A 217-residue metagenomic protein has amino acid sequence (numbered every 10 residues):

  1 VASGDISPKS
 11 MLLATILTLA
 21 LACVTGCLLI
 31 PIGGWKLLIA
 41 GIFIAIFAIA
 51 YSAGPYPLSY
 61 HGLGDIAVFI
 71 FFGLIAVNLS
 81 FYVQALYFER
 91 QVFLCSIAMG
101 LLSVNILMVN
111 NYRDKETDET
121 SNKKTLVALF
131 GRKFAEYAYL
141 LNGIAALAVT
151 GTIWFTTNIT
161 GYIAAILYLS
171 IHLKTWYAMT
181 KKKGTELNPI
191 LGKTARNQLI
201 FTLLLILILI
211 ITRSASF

Functional and structural regions predicted by a protein language model:
V1-I32, L126-N158, A195, F201-L204: Multi-pass membrane catalytic core of lipid/isoprenoid biosynthesis enzymes
V1-Y87: Intramembrane alpha-helical segments
L12-I16, L38-I42, I66-A67, F93-I97 (+2 more regions): Hydrophobic alpha-helical transmembrane segments
C23-I39, A76-I97, A148-Y162, L207-F217: Helix-coil boundary and interhelical linker segments in multi-pass alpha-helical membrane proteins
L38-I49, E89-V109: Membrane-embedded alpha-helical segments that form the functional core of polytopic membrane enzymes, especially those
I66-F81, M99, V127-R132, G192-L205: Small-residue-rich segments of transmembrane alpha-helices in multi-pass membrane proteins, especially helix faces
V104-V127: Acidic (Asp/Glu-rich) catalytic motifs at the cytosolic membrane interface
F155-S214: Extended hydrophobic alpha-helices typical of membrane-associated regions
